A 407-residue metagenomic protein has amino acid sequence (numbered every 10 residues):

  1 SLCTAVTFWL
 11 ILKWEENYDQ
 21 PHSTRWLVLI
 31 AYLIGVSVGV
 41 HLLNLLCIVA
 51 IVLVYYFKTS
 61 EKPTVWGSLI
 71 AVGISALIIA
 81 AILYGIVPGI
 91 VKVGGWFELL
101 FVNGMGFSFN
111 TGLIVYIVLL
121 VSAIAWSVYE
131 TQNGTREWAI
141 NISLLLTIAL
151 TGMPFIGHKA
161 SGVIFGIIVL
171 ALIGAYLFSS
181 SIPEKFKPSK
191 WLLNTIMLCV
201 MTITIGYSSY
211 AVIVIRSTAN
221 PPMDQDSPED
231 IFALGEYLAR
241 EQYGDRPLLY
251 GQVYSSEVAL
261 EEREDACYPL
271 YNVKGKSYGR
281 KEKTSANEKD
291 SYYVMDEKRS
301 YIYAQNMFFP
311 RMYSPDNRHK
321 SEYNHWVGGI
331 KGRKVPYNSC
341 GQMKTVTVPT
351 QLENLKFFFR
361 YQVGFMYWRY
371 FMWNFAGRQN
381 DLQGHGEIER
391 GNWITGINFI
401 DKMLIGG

Functional and structural regions predicted by a protein language model:
S1, Y84-L113, I142-G166, I215-A233 (+1 more regions): Membrane-interfacial interhelical loops
S1-W9, L27-I30, L43-V49, L172: Alpha-helical transmembrane segments of multi-pass membrane proteins
T7-W26, L53-T64, A125-T135: Membrane-interface transmembrane helices that cradle and orient dolichyl/undecaprenyl
N17-G35, T64-L77, R136-T147: Short hydrophobic alpha-helices at membrane interfaces in multi-pass membrane enzymes
G35, H41, I82-L83, V200-A219: Transmembrane signal-anchor helices characteristic of membrane glycosylation enzymes that use polyprenol
L43-Y55, P88-V91, F165-V169: Transmembrane-embedded, aromatic-rich helix segments that form part of the hydrophobic channel/pocket engaging
L120-A139, A160-C199: Cytosolic-side transmembrane helix boundary signature
S217-G407: Lumenal/periplasmic acceptor-binding loop at the mouth of the active site in multi-pass, GT-C-fold membrane enzymes
